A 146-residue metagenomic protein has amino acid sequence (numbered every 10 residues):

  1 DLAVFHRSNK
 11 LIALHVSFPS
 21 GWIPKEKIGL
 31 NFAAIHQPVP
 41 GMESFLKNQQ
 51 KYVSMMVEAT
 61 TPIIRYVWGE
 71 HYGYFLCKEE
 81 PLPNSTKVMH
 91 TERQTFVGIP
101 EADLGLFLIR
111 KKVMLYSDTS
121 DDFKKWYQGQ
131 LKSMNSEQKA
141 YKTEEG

Functional and structural regions predicted by a protein language model:
D1-G146: Extended, well-ordered protein cores
